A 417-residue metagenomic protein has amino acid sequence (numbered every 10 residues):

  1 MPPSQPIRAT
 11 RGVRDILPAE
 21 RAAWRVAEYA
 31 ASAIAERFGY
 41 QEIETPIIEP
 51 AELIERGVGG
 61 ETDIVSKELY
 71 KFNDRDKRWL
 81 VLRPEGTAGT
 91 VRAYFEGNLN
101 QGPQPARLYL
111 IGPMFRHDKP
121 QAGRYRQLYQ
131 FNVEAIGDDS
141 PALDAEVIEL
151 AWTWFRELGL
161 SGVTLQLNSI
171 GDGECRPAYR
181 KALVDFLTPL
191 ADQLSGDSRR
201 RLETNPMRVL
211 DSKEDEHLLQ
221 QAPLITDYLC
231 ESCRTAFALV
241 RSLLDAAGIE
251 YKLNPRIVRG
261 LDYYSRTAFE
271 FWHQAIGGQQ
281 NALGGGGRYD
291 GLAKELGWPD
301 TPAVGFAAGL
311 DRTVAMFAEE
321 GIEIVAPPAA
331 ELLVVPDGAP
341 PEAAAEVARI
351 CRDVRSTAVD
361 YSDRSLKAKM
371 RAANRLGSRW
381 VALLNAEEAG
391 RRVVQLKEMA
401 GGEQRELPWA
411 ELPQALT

Functional and structural regions predicted by a protein language model:
M1-T417: TRNA-recognition modules of translation machinery and tRNA-sensing kinases, especially anticodon-binding
